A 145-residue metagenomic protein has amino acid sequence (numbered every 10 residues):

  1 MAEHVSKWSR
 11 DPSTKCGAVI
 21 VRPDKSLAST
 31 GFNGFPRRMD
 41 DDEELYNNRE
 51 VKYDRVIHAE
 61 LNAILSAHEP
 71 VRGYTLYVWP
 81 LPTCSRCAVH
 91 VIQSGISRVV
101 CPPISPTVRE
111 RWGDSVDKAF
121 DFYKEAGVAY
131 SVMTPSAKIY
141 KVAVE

Functional and structural regions predicted by a protein language model:
M1-E145: Zinc-dependent deaminase catalytic domain
